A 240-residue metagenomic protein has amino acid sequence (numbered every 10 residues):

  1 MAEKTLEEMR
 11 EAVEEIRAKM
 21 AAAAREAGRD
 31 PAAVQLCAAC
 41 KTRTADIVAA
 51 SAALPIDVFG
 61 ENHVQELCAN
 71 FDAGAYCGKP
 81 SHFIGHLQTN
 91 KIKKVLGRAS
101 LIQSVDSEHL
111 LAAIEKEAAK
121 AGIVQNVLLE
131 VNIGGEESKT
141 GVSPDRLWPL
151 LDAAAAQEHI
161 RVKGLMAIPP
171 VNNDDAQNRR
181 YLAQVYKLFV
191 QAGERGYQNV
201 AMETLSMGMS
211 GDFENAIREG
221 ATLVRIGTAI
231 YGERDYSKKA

Functional and structural regions predicted by a protein language model:
M1-K187, Q191-G211, E219, Y231-E233: Conserved alpha/beta-domain cores
A221-K239: Gly/Pro- and small hydrophobic-enriched strand-loop and loop-to-helix capping segments that sit at the rims
